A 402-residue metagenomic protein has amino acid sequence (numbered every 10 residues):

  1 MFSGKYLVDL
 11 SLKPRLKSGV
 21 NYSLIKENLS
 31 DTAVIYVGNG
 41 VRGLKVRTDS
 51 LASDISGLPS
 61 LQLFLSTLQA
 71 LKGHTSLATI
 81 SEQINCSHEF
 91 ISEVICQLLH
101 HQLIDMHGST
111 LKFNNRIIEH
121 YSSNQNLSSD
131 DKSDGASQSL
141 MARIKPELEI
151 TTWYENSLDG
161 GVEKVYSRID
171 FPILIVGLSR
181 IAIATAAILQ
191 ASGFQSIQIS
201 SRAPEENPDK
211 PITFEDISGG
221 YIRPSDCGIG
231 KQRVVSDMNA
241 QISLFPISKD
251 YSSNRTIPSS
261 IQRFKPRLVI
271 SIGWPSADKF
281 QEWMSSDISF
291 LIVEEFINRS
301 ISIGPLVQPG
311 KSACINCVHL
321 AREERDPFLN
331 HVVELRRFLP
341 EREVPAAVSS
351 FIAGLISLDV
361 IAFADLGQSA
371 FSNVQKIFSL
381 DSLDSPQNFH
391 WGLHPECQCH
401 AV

Functional and structural regions predicted by a protein language model:
M1-V402: Adenine nucleotide-associated cytosolic modules
